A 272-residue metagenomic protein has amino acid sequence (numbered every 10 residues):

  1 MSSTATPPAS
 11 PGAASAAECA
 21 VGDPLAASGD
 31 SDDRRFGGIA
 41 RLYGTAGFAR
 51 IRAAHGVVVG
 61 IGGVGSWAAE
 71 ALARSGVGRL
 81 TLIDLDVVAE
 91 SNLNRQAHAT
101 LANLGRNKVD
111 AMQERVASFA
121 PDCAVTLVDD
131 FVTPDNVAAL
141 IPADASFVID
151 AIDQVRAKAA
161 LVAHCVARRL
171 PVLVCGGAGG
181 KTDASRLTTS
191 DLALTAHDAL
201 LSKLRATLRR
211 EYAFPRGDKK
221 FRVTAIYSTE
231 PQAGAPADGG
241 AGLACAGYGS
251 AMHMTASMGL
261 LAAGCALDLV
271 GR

Functional and structural regions predicted by a protein language model:
M1-G56: N-terminal charged helix/coil linker that caps or initiates catalytic domains
S2, F147-H253, S257: E1/E1-like adenylate-forming module used to activate ubiquitin-like modifiers and sulfur-carrier proteins
V58-G60, I83: Conserved N-terminal Rossmann-fold NAD(P)-binding element of oxidoreductases
V64: Hydrophobic/small residue at the entry helix of a nucleotide-binding pocket
R79-A120: Glycine-rich phosphate-binding loop and adjoining beta1-alpha1-beta2 segment of Rossmann-like nucleotide-binding folds
D129-V137: Conserved SAM/SAH-binding loop
R210, M258-R272: Internal hydrophobic alpha-helix adjacent to the cofactor/substrate pocket in enzyme cavities
